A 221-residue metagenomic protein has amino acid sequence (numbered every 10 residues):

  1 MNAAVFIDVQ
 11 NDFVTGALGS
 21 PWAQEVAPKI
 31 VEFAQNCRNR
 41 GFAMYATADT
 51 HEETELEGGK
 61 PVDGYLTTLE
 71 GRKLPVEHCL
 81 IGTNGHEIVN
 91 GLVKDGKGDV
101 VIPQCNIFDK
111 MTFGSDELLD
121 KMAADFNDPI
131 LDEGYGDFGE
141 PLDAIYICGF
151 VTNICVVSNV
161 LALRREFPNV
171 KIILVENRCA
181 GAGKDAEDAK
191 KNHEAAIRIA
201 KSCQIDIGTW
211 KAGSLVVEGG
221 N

Functional and structural regions predicted by a protein language model:
N2-V5, Q10-D12, K29-R40, E52 (+2 more regions): Active-site-adjacent betaalpha module
G16-Q24: Short glycine-enriched, charge-decorated loop/helix-capping segments at active-site entrances that position
M44: Conserved thiamine diphosphate
D49: Conserved H-loop
